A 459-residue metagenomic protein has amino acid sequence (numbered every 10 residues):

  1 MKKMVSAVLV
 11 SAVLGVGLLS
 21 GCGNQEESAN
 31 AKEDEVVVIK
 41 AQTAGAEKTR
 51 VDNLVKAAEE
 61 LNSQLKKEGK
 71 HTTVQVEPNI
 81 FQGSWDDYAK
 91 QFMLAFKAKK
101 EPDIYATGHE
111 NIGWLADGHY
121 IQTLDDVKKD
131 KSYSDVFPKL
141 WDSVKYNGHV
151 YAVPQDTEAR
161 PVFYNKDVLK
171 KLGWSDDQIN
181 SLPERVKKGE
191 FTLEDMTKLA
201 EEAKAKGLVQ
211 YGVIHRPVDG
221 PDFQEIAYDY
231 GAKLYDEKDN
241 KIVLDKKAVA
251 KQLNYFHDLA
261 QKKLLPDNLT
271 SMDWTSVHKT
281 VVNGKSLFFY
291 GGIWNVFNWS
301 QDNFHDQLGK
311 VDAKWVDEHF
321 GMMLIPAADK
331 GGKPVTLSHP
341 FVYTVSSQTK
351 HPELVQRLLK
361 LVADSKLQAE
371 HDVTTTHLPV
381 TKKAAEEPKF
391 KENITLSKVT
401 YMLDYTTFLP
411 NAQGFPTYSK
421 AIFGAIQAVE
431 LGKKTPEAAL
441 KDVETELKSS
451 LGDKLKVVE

Functional and structural regions predicted by a protein language model:
M1-V5: Positively charged n-region of N-terminal signal peptides that target proteins for export
S6-L9, S20-W114, K129-Y133, D176-D177 (+5 more regions): Conserved N-terminal structural module of periplasmic/extracytoplasmic solute-binding proteins
Q42-A44, V55-N62, K66, P221-Y230 (+1 more regions): Extracytoplasmic/periplasmic substrate-binding proteins
K70, K128-K131, K145-D219, K233-T270 (+3 more regions): Helix-loop-helix "hinge/cap" segment bordering the ligand-binding cleft or interdomain interface
S84-Q122, S134-A152, V162-F163, E194-V209 (+3 more regions): Pocket-flanking alpha-helical
T107-F163, K170, E194-D195, E225-I226 (+4 more regions): Hinge/lid segment of periplasmic solute-binding proteins
S143, K314-A327, D372-A428, D453-E459: Long, aromatic- and glycine/proline-rich binding clefts that accommodate carbohydrate-like moieties
K166-V168, A260-Q261, L359-T381: Periplasmic-binding protein-like
